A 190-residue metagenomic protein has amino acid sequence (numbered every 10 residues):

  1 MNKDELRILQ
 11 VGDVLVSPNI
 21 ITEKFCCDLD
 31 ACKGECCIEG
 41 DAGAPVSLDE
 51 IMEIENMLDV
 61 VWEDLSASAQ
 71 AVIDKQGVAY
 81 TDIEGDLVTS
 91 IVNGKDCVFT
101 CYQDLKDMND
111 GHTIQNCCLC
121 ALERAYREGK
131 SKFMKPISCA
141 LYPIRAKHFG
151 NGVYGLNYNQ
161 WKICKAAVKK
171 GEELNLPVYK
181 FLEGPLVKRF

Functional and structural regions predicted by a protein language model:
M1-F190: Short loop/turn segments that flank or connect secondary-structure elements
